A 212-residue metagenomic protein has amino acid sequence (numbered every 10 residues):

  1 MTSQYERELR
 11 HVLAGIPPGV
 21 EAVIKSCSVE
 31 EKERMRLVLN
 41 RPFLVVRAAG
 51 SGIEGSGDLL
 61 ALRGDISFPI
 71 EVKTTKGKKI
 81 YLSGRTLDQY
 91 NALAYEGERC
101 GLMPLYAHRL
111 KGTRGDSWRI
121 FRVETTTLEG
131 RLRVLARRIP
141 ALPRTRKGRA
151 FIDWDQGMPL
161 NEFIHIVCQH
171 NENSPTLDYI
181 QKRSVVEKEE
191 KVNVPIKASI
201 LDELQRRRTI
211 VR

Functional and structural regions predicted by a protein language model:
M1-G50: Acidic-basic catalytic patches of nuclease active cores, encompassing PD-(D/E)XK and other metal-cofactor nuclease
P18-A22, Y95-P104, L128-G130: Structural alpha-beta junctions
G52-P69: Active-site beta-strand-loop-beta-strand hairpin of nuclease catalytic cores that positions key catalytic residues
G57, Y81, D116-I120: A short acidic (Asp/Glu
S67, T75-G115: Short, charged, amphipathic alpha-helix that recurs within catalytic cores of restriction-modification and other
S83, P175-K191: Sequence/structural signature of beta-propeller domains
M103-L105, R109-N173, D178: Domain-level recognition of nuclease-like catalytic cores that cleave nucleotide substrates
K197-R212: Long, low-complexity, intrinsically disordered segments
